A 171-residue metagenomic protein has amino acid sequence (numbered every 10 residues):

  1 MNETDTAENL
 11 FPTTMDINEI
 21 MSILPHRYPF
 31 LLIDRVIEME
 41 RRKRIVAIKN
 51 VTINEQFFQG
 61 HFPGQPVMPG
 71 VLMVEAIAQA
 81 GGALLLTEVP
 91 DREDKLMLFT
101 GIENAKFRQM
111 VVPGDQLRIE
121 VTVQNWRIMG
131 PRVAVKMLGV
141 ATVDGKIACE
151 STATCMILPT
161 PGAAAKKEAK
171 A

Functional and structural regions predicted by a protein language model:
M1-I33, E38: N-terminal leader/capping segments at the start of a protein or of a new domain
N2-T14, G81-E120, A148, C155-M156: Hydrophobic beta-strand-centered segment that forms part of the acyl-chain substrate-binding groove
M21, G64, F107-Q109: Beta-strand-rich interaction surfaces with strong enrichment in secreted/lumenal proteins
P25-M68: Catalytic strand-loop segment that frames the active site of acyl-thioester-processing enzymes
V36, E103-D144: Hydrophobic beta-sheet segments that form the core/acyl-binding groove of ACP/CoA-dependent acyl-chain-processing
R41, N54, W126-I128, T142-K146 (+1 more regions): Short coil/turn motifs at secondary-structure junctions
Q59-P69, V74-A83, F99: Compact, glycine-rich, soluble single-domain proteins
C149-A171: C-terminal output/interaction extensions
